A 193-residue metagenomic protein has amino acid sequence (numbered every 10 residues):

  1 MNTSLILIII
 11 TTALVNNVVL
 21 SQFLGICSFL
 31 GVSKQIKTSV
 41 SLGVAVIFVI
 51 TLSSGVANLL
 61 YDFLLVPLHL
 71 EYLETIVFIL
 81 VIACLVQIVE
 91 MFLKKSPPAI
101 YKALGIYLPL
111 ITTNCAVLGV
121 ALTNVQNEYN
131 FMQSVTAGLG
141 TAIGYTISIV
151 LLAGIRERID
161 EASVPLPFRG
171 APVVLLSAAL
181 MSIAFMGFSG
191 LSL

Functional and structural regions predicted by a protein language model:
M1-I6, L59-Y72, L122-V135, S189-L193: Helix-coil boundary and interhelical linker segments in multi-pass alpha-helical membrane proteins
L5-V19, H69-C84, V135-S148: Structural signature of hydrophobic alpha-helical transmembrane segments
I8-V15, V46-L52, I79-E90, T113-V120 (+2 more regions): Hydrophobic core segments of alpha-helical transmembrane domains in multi-pass membrane transport and ion-translocation
F23-G31, E90-K95, I106-L108, C115-E128: Generic transmembrane alpha-helix signature in multi-pass membrane proteins, especially transporters/channels
L24-T38, V86-I100, L152-S163: C-terminal ends of transmembrane helices
T38-F48, Y72-F78, I100-I111, P165-V173: Cytoplasmic-side transmembrane-helix entry/capping segments in multi-pass membrane proteins
L59-G105: Ordered, amphipathic secondary-structure segments that act as subunit-interaction surfaces in large macromolecular
F131-L193: C-terminal transmembrane helix-loop-helix hairpin of multi-pass membrane proteins
